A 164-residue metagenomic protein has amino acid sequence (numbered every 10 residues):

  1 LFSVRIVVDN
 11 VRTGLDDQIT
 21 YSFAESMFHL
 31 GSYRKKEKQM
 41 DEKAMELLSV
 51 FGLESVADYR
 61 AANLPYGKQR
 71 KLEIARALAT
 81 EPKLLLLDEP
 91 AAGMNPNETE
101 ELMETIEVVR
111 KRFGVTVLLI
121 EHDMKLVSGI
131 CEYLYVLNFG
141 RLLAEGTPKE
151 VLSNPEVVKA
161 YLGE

Functional and structural regions predicted by a protein language model:
L1-E164: Glycine-rich phosphate-binding loops of nucleotide-dependent enzymes
